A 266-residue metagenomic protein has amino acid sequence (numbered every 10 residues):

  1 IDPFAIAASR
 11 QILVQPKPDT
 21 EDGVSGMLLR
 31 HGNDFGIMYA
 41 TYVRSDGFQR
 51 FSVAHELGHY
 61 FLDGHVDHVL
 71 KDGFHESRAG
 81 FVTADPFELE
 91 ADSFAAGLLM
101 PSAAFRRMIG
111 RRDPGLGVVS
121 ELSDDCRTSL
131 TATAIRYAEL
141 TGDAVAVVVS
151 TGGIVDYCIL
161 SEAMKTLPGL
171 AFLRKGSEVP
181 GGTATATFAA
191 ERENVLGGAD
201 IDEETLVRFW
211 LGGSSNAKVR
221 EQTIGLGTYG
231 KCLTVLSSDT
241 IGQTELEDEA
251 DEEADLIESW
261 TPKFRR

Functional and structural regions predicted by a protein language model:
I1-R266: Active-site hotspot residues in diverse enzymes, especially metal/ion-binding acidic/histidine motifs
